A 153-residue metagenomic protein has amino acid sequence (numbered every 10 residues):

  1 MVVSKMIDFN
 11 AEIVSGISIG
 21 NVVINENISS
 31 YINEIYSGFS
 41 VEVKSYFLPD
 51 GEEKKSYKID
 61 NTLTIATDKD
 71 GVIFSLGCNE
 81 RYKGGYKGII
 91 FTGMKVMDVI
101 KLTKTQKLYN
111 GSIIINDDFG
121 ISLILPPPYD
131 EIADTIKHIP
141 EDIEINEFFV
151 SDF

Functional and structural regions predicted by a protein language model:
M1-F153: Short helix/turn-capping signatures at newly exposed starts of structured segments
